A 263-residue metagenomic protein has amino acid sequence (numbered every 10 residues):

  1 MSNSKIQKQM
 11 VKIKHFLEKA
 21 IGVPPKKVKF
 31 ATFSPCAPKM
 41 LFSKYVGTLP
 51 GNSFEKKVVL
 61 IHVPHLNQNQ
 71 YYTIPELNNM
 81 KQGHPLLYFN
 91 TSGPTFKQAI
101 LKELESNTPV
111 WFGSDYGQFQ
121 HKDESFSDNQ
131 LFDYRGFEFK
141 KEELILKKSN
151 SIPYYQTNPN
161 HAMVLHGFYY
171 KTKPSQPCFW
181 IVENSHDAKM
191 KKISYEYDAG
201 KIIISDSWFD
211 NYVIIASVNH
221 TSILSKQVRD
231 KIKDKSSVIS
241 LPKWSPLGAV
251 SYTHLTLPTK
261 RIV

Functional and structural regions predicted by a protein language model:
M1-I100, L104-E105, Y116: Core regions of eukaryotic protease modules
H84-L86, T91-S185, V213-L224, V228: Active-site-adjacent substructure of cysteine-protease-like catalytic cores
S175-S205: Short solvent-exposed strand/turn elements
G200-Y252: Noncatalytic regulatory segments and standalone regulatory/sensor domains
T253-T259: Conserved small/polar residues in nucleotide/adenosyl-binding loops
